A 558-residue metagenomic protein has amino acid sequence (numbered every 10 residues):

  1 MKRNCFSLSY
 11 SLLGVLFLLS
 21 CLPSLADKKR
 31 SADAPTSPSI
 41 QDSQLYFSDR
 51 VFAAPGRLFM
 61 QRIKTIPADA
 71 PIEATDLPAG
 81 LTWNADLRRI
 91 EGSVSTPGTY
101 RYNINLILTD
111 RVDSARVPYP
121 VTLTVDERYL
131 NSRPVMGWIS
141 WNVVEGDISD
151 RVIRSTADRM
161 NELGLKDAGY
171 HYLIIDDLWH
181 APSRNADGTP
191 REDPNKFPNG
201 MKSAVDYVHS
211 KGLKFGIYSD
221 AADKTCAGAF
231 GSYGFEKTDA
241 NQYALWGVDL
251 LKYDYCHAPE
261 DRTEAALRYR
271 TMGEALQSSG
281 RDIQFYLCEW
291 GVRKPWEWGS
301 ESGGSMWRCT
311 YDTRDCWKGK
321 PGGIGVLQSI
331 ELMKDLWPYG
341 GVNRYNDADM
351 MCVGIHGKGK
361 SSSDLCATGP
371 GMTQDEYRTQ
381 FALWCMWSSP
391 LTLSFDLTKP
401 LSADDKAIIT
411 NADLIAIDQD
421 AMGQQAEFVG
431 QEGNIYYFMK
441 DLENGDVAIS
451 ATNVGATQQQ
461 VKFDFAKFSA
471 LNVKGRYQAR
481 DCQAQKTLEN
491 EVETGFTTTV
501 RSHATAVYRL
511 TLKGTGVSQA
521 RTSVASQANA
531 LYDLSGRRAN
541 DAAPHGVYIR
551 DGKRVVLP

Functional and structural regions predicted by a protein language model:
Q41-P71: Solvent-exposed, low-complexity, repeat-rich "mucin-like" stalks and linkers
P71-R88, L488: Low-complexity "stalk/linker" and mucin-like segments enriched in Ser/Thr/Pro/Ala/Gly
R89-T99: Extracellular/luminal low-complexity segments enriched in Ser/Thr/Pro
N142, S155-T156, M160-R262: Aromatic-lined carbohydrate-binding/catalytic grooves of carbohydrate-active enzymes
F235, Q284-T392: Glycan-recognition surfaces
R378, W384-W387, T392-S394, Q431-L471: Carbohydrate-binding surface patches
E491-G514: C-terminal beta-strand-rich structural cap/linker in extracellular carbohydrate-active enzymes
L512-S535: Residue-level detector of functionally pivotal "anchor" positions at catalytic/ligand-binding pockets or at interdomain
